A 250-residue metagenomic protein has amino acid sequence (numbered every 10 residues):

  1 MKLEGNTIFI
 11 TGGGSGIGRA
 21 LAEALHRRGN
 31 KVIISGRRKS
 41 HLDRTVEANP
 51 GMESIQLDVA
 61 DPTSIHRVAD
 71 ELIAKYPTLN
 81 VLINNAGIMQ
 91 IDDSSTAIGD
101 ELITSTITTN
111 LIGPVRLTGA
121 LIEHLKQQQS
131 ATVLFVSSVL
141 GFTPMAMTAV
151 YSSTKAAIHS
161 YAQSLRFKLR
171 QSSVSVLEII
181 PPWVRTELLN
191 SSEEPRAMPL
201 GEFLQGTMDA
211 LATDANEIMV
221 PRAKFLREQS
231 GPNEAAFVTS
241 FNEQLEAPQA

Functional and structural regions predicted by a protein language model:
T7, G12-S15: Conserved glycine-rich cofactor-binding loop
L57-V68, D100: The beta1-alpha1 cofactor-binding region of Rossmann-like NAD(H)/NADP(H)-dependent oxidoreductases
H66, M89-T104, M147: Conserved mid-core segment of classical short-chain dehydrogenase/reductases
T118, T154: Active-site helix of classical SDR
S138: Residue(s) in the substrate-gating loop at a strand-loop-helix junction that position the organic substrate next
M145-A149, S192: Active-site loop immediately N-terminal to the catalytic Tyr-X3-Lys motif of short-chain dehydrogenase/reductase
E178, T186, N190-P232: C-terminal helical subdomain
